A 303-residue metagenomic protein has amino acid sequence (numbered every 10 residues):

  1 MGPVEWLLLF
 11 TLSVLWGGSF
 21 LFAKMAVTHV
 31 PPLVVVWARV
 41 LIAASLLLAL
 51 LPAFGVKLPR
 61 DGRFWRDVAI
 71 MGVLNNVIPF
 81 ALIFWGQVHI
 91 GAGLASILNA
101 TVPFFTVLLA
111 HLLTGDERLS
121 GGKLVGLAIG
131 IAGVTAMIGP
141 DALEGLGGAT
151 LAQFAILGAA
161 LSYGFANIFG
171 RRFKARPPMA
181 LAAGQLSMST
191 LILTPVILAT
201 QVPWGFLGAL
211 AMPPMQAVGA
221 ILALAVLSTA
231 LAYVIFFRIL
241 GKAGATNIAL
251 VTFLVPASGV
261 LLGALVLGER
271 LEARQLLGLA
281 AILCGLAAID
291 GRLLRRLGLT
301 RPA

Functional and structural regions predicted by a protein language model:
M1-G2, L293-A303: Intrinsic disorder in cytosolic terminal tails and internal cytosolic loops of multi-pass membrane transporters
V4-L8, V34-A49, I70, K123-A132 (+4 more regions): Hydrophobic alpha-helical transmembrane segments of multi-pass integral membrane proteins, especially transporters
L15-A23, L48-N99, T135-A136, A225-A243: Specific transmembrane alpha-helical segments of multi-pass solute transporters/efflux pumps, especially DMT/EamA
G17, L21, L48, G72-V77 (+8 more regions): Hydrophobic/small/kink-forming positions within alpha-helical transmembrane segments of polytopic membrane proteins
F22-H29, V88, I138-A149, T200-Q216 (+2 more regions): Membrane-interface helix termini and inter-helical loops of multi-pass transporters
A26, V35, R39, G86 (+7 more regions): Hydrophobic/aromatic residues within transmembrane alpha-helices of multi-pass small-molecule transporters
L47, A69, L109, G121-D141 (+3 more regions): Hydrophobic transmembrane alpha-helices of multi-pass small-molecule transport proteins
A49-L58, P103-A128, A257-L277: C-terminal transmembrane-helix exit sites in multi-pass transporters
